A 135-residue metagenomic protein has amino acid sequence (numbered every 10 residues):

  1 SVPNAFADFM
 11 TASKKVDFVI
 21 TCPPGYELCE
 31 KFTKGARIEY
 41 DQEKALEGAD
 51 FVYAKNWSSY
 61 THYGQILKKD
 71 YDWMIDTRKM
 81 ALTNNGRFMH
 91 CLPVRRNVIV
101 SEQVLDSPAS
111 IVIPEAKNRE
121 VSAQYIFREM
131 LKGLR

Functional and structural regions predicted by a protein language model:
S1, A5, M74-I75, R95-I99 (+1 more regions): Conserved active-site and cofactor/substrate-binding residues in soluble primary-metabolism enzymes
S1-A54: Glycine-rich phosphate/diphosphate-binding loop of Rossmann-like nucleotide-binding domains
A7-A12, E102-D106, E129-L131: Short, solvent-exposed amphipathic alpha-helical segments in soluble enzyme and RNA/protein-processing domains
A7-D8, A81, A123-R128: Predominant activation on well-ordered alpha-helical scaffold segments within soluble catalytic domains
I20, M89, V112-P114: General beta-strand structural signal in soluble alpha/beta enzymes
P24-Y26, M80-G86, K117-A123: Short C-terminal domain-edge/linker segments immediately following a structured domain
F32-V104, S110: Rossmann-like adenosine-cofactor binding region
D106-R135: C-terminal helix-to-coil terminal segments
